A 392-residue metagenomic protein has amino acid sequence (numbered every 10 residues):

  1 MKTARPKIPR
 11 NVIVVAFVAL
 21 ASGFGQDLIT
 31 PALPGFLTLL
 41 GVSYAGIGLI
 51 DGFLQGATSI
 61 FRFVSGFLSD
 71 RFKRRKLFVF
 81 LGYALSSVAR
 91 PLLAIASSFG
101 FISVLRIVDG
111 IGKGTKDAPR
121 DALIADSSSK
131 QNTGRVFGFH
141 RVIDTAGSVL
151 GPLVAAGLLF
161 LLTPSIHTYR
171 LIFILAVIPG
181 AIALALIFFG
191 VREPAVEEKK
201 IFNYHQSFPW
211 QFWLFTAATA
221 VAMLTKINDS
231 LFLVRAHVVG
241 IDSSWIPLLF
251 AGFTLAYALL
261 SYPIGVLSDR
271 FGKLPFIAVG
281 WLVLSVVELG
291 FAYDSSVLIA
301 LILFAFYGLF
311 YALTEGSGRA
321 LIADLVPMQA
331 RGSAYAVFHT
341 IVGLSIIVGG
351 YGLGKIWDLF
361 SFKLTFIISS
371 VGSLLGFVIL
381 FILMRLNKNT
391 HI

Functional and structural regions predicted by a protein language model:
R5-T58, F212-L249: Helix-loop boundary and gating motifs at the non-cytosolic
G35, L39, L150-T168, V348-S361: Transmembrane alpha-helix termini and helix-breaking/packing motifs in multi-pass membrane transporters
L49-F67, A251-P263: Central cavity-lining transmembrane alpha-helices of secondary-active solute carriers, predominantly the Major
F61-K73, L159, S261-G272, W357-D358: Helix-to-loop junctions at the C-terminal end of transmembrane segments in multipass secondary transporters
L77-P91, V177, P275-G290, S370: Structural signature of the two symmetry-related core transmembrane helices
L105-D144, L321: Cytoplasmic helix-loop-helix junction between adjacent transmembrane helices in 12-TM secondary transporters
G138-A155, I341-G349: Glycine-rich segments within core transmembrane alpha-helices of 12-TM secondary carriers
V177-V196, G376-M384: C-terminal membrane-cytosol helix-exit motif in multi-pass small-molecule transporters
